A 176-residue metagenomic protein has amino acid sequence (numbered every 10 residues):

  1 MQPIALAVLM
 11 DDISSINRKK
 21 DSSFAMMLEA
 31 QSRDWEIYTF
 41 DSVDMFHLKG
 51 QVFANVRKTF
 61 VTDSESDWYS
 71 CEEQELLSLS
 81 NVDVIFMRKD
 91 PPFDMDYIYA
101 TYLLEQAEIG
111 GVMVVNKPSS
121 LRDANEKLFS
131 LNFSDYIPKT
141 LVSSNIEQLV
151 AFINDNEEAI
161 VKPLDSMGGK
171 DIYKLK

Functional and structural regions predicted by a protein language model:
M1: Conserved, well-structured beta-alpha core segment at the onset of a catalytic domain
I4-S32, F40-K176: Active-site nucleotide/adenylate-binding loops and adjacent lid/helix of ATP-dependent enzymes
I37: Short beta-strand element of Class I
